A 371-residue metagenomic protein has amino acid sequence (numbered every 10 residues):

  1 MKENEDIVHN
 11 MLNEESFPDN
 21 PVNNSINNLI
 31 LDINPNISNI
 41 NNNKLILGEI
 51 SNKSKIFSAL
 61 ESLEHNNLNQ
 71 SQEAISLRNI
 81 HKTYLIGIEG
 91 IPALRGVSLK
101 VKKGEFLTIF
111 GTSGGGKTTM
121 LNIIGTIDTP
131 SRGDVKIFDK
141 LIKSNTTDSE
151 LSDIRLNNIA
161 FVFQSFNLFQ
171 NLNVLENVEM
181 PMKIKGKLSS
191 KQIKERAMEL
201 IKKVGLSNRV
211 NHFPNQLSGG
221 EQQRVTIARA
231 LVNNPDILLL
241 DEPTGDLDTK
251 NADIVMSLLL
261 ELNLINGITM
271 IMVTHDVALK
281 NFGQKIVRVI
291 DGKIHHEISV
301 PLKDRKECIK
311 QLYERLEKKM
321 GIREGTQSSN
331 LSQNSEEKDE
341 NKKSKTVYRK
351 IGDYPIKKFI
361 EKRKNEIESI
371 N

Functional and structural regions predicted by a protein language model:
G125: Helix-to-loop junction immediately C-terminal to a conserved catalytic motif
G133-K143: Conserved ABC transporter NBD signature motif
L172-M180: Short coil-to-helix segment of the ABC ATPase nucleotide-binding domain corresponding to the Q-loop/switch region
F213-Q223: Conserved ABC ATPase signature
N234: Conserved catalytic motifs of ABC-family nucleotide-binding domains
L238-D241: Catalytic Walker B motif of ABC-type/P-loop ATPase nucleotide-binding domains
K293-M320: Conserved beta-strand-loop-alpha-helix hinge in the C-terminal portion of ABC ATPase nucleotide-binding domains
